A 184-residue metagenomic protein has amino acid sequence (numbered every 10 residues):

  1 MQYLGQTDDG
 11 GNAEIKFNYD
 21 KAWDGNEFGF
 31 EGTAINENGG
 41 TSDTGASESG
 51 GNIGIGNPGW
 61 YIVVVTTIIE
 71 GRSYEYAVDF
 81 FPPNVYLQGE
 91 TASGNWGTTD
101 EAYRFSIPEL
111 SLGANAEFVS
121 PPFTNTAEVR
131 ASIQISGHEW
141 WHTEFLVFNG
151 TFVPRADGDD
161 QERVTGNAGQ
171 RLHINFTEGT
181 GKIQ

Functional and structural regions predicted by a protein language model:
M1, E70-Y76, A116-F118, T180-I183: Hydrophobic residues embedded in beta-strands of well-ordered beta-sheets
M1-D9, D20-S42, F81-E128, S136-F152: Aromatic-rich carbohydrate-binding modules that target alpha-glucans
G11-A13, G59-Y61, A127-V129: Exposed beta-strand face motif in extracellular beta-rich ectodomains
K16-N18, V64, S132-Q134: Extracellular recognition modules
D24-I69, G137-K182: Structured interaction patches on ligand/partner-binding surfaces of diverse proteins
V63-S93: Surface-exposed beta-loop interaction hotspot
